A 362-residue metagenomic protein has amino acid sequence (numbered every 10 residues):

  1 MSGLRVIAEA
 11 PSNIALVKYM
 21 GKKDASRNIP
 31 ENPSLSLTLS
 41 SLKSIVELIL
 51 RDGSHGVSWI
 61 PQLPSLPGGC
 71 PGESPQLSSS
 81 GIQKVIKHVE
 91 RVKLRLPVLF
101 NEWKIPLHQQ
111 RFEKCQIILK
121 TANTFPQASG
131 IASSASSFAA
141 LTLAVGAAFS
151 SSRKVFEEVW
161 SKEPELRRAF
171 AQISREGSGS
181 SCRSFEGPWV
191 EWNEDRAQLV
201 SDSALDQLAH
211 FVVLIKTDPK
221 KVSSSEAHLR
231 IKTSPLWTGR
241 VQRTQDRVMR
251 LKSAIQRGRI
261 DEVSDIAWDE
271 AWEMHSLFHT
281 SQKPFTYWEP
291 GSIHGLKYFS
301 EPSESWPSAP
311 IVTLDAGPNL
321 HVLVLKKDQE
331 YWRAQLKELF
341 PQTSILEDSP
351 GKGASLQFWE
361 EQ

Functional and structural regions predicted by a protein language model:
M1-S129, L143-K154, R167, K326 (+1 more regions): ATP-binding N-lobe of GHMP and related small-molecule kinases
S2-A25, I29, D52, D202-Q362: C-terminal nucleotide
A15-K18, L37, S44-L48, S181-S184 (+3 more regions): Short beta-strand scaffold segments in enzyme catalytic cores
S54-V57, W189-V190, A197, L320: Hydrophobic residues embedded in beta-strands of well-ordered beta-sheets
S78, I82, F138, W237-T244: Short, charged, low-complexity patches
S80, S134-S136, Y287-P290: Alpha-helix N-cap and loop-to-helix initiation/capping positions
V85-H88, L141, F170, G295 (+1 more regions): Generic structural signal for hydrophobic residues
E102-Q207: Gly/Ser-rich oxyanion-binding loop with an adjacent helix/lid that shapes the negatively charged ligand pocket
